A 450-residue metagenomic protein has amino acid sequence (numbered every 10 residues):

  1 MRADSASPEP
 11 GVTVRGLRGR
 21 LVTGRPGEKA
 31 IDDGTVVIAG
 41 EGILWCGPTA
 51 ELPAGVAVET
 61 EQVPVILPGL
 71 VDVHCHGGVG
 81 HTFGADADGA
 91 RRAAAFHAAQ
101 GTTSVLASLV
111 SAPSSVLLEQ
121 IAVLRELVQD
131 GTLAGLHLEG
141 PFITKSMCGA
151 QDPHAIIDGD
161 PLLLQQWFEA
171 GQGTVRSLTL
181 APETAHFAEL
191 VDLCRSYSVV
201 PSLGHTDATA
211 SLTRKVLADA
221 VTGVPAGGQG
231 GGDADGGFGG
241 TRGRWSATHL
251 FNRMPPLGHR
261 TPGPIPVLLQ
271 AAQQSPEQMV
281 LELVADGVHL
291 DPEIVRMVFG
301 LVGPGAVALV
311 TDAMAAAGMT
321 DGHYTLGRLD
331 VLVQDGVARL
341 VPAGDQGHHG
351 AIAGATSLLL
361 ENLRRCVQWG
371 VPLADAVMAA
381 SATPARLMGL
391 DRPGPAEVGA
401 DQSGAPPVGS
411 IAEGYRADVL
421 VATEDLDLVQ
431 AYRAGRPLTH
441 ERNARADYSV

Functional and structural regions predicted by a protein language model:
M1-A54: N-terminal metal-binding scaffold of metallo-dependent hydrolase/deaminase domains
A3, P8-R18, L52-R91, A95 (+1 more regions): Replace "His-x-His-based motif
G19, V36, E41, V63 (+10 more regions): Divalent metal-coordination and catalytic microenvironments
G69-V71, S202, S246, A308-V310: Residue-level marker for buried hydrophobic side chains located in beta-strands that build the well-ordered beta-sheet
H76-G78, R91-Q120, T132-T144, G171-F187 (+4 more regions): Divalent metal-dependent hydrolysis catalytic cores, especially in the metallo-beta-lactamase
A95-L106, T144-Q172, L217-M254, T261-V280 (+1 more regions): Active-site gating loops and adjacent loop-to-helix segments of metal-dependent hydrolytic enzymes
Q120, Q151, L164, F168 (+3 more regions): Distinct, well-ordered alpha-helical segments
R260-L281, F299-T311, A316-V421: His/Asp/Glu-enriched, well-ordered alpha-helical/loop segment that forms or immediately abuts the divalent-metal
